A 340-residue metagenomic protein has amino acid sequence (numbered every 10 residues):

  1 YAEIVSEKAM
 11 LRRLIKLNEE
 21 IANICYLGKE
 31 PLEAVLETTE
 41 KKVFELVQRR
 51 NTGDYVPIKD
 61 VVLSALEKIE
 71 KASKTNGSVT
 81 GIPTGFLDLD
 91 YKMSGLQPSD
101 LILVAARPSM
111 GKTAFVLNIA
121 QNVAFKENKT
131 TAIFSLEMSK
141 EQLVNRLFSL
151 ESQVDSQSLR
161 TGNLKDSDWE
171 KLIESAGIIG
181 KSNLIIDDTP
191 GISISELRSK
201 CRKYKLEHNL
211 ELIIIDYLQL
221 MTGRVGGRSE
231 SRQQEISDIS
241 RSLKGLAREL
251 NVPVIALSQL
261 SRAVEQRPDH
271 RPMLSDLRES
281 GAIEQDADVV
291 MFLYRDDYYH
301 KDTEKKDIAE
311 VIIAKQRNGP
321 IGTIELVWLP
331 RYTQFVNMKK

Functional and structural regions predicted by a protein language model:
A2-T75, V79, M110, K129 (+2 more regions): Short, small/acidic-rich helices and loops at N termini and domain boundaries of DNA replication/processing enzymes
G53-V154, I173-E174, K181: The Walker A/P-loop phosphate-binding site
S78-I82, K92-L96, P108, V123 (+8 more regions): Replace "in large, NTP-powered and nucleic-acid-processing enzymes" with "in large, NTP-powered factors and other
L89, D216, D288: Non-catalytic, usually N-terminal nucleic-acid engagement modules in DNA/RNA processing proteins
N118, N122, K126-N209, G223 (+1 more regions): Cytosolic-facing regulatory segments adjacent to core modules
S156-K165, I185-G191, T222-S237, V264-S275: Flexible beta-alpha connector loops of hexameric P-loop NTPases
S167, I194-L210, G227, R241-N251 (+1 more regions): C-terminal regions of RecA-like/P-loop NTPase motor modules
L210-A256: Helical hairpin unit composed of two closely spaced alpha helices linked by a short loop
